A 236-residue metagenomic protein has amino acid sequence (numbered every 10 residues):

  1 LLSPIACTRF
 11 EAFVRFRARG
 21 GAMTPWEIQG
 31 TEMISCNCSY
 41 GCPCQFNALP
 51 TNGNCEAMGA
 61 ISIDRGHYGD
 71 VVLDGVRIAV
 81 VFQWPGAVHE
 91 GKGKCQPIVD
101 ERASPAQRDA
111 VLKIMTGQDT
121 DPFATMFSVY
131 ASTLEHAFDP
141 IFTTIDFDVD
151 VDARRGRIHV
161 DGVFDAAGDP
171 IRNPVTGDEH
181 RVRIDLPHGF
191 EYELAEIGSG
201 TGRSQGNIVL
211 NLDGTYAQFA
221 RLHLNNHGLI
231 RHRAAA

Functional and structural regions predicted by a protein language model:
L1-L2: Leucine-biased recognition of intrinsically disordered, low-complexity hydrophobic segments
F10-F16: Aromatic (phenylalanine/tyrosine) cluster motif
M23-P25, A235-A236: Non-catalytic, low-structured ubiquitin/UBL-interacting segments
T24-Y68: N-terminal ordered "arm"
I63-S128: Structured domain cores in non-transmembrane regions
D100-D178: Charged linear interaction tracts used for macromolecular binding and regulation
R172-A236: Extended, charged low-complexity segments that frequently continue into or abut oligomerization scaffolds
